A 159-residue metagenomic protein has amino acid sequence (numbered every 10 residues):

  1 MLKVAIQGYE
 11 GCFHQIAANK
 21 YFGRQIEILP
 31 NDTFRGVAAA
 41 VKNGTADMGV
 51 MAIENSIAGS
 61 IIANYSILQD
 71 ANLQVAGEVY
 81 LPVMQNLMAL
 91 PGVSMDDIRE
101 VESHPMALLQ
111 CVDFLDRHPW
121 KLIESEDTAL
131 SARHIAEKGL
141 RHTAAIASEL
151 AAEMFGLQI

Functional and structural regions predicted by a protein language model:
M1-I159: Domain-level signature for soluble enzymes in the chorismate/prephenate branch of the shikimate pathway
